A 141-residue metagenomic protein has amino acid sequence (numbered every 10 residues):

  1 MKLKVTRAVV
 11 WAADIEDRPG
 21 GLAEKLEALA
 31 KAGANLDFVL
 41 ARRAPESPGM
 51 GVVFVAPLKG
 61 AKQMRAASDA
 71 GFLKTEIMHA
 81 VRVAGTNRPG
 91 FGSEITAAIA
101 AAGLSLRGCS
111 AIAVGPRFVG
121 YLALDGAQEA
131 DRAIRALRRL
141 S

Functional and structural regions predicted by a protein language model:
M1-S141: A conserved regulatory-domain signal marking ACT and ACT-like small-molecule sensing domains and adjacent regulatory
